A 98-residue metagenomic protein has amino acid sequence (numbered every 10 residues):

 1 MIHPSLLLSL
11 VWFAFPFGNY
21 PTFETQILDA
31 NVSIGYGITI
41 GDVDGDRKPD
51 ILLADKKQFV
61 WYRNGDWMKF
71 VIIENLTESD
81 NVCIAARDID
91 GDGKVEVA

Functional and structural regions predicted by a protein language model:
P4-A14: Sec-dependent N-terminal signal peptides
F17-S33, R63-D80, V97: Blade-edge motifs of beta-propeller repeat domains
Q26-I51: N-terminal targeting signals for Sec/Tat export/insertion, comprising classic cleavable signal peptides
Y36-G45, V82-K94: Beta-propeller blade termini
D50-D55, V97-A98: Hydrophobic beta-strand segments that make up the repeating blades of beta-propeller and related beta-repeat
Q58-W61: Structural signal for beta-propeller blades
